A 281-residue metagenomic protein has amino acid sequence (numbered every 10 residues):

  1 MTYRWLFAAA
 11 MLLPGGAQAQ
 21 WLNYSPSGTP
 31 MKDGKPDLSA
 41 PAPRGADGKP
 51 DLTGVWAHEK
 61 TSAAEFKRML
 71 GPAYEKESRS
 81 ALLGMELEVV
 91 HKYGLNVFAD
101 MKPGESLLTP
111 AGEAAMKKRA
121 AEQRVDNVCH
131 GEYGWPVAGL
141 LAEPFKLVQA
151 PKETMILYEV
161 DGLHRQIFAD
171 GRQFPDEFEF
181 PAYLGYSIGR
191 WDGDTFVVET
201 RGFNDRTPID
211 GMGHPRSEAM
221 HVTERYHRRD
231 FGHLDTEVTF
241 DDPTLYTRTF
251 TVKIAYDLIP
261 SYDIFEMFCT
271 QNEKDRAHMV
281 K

Functional and structural regions predicted by a protein language model:
M1-F7: Bacterial N-terminal signal peptides that target proteins for export
P14-G16: N-terminal signal peptide c-region/cleavage motif recognized by signal peptidases
Q18-K281: PEST-like low-complexity, intrinsically disordered acidic/proline/serine-rich tracts that flank trafficking/processing
